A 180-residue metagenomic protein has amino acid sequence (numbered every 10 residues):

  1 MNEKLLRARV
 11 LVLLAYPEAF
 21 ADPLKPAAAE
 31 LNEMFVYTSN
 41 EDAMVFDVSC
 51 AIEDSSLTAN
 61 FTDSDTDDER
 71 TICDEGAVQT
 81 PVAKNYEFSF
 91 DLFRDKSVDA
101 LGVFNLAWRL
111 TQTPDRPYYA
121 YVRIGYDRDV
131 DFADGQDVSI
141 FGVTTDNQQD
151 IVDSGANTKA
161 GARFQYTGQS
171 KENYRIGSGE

Functional and structural regions predicted by a protein language model:
N2-D91, D95, G142-K159: Solvent-exposed edge beta-strands and adjacent loop segments that serve as assembly or binding interfaces
P17, A21, T38, Y119-V122 (+3 more regions): Compositionally biased, intrinsically disordered low-complexity regions enriched in proline and serine
E69-D131: Structured, beta-strand-rich domain cores that present glycine/charged loop surfaces used to bind extended ligands
R123-Y174: Short beta-strand and beta-hairpin "edge-sheet" elements
G177-E180: Intrinsically disordered, low-complexity terminal/linker regions enriched in Pro/Ser/Gly and acidic residues
